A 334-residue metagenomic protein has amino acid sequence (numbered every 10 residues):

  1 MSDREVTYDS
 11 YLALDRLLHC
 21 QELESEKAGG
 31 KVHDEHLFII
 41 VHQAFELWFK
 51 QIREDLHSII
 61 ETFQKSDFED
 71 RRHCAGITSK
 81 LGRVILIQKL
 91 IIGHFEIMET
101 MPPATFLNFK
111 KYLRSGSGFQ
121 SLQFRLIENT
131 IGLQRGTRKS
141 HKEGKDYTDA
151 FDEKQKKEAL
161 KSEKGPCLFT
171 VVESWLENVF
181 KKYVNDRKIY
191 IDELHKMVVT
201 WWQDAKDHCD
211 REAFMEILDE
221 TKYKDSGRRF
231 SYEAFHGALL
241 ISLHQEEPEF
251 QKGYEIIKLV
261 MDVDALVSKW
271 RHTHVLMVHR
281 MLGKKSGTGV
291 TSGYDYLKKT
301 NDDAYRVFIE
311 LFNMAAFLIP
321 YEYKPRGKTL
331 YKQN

Functional and structural regions predicted by a protein language model:
M1-N334: Surface-exposed peri-terminal alpha-helical interaction modules
